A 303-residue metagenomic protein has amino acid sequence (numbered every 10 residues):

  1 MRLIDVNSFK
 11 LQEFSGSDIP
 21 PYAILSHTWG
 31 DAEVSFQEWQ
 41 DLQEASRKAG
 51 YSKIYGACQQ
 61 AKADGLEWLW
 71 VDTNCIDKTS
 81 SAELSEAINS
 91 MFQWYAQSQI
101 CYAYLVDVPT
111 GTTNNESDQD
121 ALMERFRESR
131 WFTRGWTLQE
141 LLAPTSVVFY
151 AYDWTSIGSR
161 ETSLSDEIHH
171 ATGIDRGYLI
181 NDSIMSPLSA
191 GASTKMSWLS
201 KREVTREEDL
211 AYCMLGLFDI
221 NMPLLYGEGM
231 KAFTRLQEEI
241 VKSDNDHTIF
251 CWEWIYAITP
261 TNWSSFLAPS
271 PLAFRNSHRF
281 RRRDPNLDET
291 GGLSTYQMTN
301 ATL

Functional and structural regions predicted by a protein language model:
M1-E13, D18-S200, C251: Intrinsically disordered, low-complexity acidic segments that are enriched in bulky aromatics
G177-L303: Short helix/strand-capping turn motifs
